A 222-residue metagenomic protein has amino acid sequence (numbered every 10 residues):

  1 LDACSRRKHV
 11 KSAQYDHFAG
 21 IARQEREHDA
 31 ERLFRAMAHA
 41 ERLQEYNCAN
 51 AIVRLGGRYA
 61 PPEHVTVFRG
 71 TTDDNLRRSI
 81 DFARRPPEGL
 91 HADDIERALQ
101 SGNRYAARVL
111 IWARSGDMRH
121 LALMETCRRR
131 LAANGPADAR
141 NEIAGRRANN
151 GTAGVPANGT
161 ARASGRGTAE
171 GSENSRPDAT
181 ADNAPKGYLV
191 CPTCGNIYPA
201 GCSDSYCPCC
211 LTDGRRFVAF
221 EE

Functional and structural regions predicted by a protein language model:
L1-E222: Non-heme di-metal
